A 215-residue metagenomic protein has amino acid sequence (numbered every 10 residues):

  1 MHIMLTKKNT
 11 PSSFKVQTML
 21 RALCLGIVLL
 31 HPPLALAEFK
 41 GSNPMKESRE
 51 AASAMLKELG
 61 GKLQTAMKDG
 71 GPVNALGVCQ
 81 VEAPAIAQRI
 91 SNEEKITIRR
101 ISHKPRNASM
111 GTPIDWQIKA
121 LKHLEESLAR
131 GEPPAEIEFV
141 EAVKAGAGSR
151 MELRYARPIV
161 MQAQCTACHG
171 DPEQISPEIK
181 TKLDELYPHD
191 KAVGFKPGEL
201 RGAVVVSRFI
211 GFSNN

Functional and structural regions predicted by a protein language model:
M1-Q17: N-terminal secretory signal peptides that target proteins for export/translocation
R21-L29: Hydrophobic helical h-region of N-terminal Sec-dependent signal peptides in bacterial secretory/periplasmic proteins
E38-M161, Q174-N215: Extracytoplasmic c-type cytochrome modules immediately beyond a signal peptide or single-pass transmembrane anchor
Q162-P172: The canonical Cys-X-X-Cys-His
